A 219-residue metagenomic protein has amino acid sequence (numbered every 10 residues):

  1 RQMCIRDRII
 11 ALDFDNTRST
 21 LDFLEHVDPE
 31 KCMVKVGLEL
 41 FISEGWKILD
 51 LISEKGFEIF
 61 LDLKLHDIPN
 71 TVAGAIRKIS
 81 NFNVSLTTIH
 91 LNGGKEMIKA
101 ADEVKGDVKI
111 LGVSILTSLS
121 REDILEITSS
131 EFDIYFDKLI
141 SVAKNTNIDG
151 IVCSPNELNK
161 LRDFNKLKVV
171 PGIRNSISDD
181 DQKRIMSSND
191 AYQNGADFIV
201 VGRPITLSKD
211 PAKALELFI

Functional and structural regions predicted by a protein language model:
R1-I5: Short, small-residue-biased leader/transition segments that mark boundaries at the very start of proteins
R6-H26: N-terminal glycine-rich anion-binding loop in soluble enzyme alpha/beta folds
R8-L12, V34-V36, I59-L63, T87-I89 (+4 more regions): Hydrophobic faces of well-ordered beta-strands that scaffold small-molecule active sites in alpha/beta enzyme cores
P29, F82, T146, N194-G195: Structural motif
K31-L86: Metabolite-binding pocket within alpha/beta catalytic cores that recognizes anionic/polar moieties
D67, T71-A75, S80-L158, F164-N165 (+1 more regions): Conserved anion-binding
N70-I79, N159, S178-A196, K213: Catalytic cores of alpha/beta
T88-M97, S187-S188, Y192-A214: Glycine-rich phosphate-binding active-site loops on the catalytic face of alpha/beta enzymes
